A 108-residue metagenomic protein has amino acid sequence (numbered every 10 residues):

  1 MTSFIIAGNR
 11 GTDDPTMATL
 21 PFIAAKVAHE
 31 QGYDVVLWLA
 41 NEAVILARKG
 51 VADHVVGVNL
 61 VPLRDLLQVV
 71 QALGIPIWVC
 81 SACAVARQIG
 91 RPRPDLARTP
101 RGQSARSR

Functional and structural regions predicted by a protein language model:
I5-T19, G50-V51: Short, glycine-rich nucleotide/cofactor-binding loops
A18-Q31: Histidine-anchored nucleotide/phosphate-binding helix
V35-A40, I77-S81: Short internal beta-strands
A43-G57: N-terminal beta-loop-helix "entrance" segment that forms/cooperates in small-molecule cofactor or anionic ligand
D53-V58, P94-R98: Short, flexible loop segments at the rims of nucleotide/cofactor-binding pockets, characterized by
H54-S81, A86: A glycine-rich helix N-cap at a beta->alpha junction
R87-R108: C-terminal structural segments of small proteins and small subunits
